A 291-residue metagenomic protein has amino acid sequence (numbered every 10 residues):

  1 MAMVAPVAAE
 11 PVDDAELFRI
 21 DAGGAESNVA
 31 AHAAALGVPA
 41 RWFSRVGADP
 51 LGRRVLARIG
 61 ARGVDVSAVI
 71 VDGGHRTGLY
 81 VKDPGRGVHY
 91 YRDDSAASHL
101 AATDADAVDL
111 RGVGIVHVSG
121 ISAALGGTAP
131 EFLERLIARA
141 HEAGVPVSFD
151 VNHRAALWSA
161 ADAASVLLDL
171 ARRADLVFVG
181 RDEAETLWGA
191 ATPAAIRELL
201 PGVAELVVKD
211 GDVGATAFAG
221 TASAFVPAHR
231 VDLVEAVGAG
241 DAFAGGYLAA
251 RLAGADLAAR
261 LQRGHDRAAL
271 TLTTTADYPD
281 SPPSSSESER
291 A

Functional and structural regions predicted by a protein language model:
M1-V64, L233: Glycine-rich phosphate/adenosyl-contacting loop at the front of the ribokinase-like
A33, G180, G240: Short, conserved phosphate/pyrophosphate- and ester-handling motifs at nucleotide-, phospho-/glycolipid
P39-G120, S288-A291: Conserved N-terminal subdomain of the carbohydrate kinase-like
V108-D109, D169-L170, L199: Structural alpha-helical scaffold elements that stabilize or flank donor/cofactor-binding regions in carbohydrate
G112-V113, A174, V203-A204: Short, well-ordered alpha-helix to beta-strand connector turns
I115, I121-I196, V213-A215: Conserved beta-alpha-beta core of the PfkB/ribokinase-like small-molecule kinase fold
A138-E142, G189-A291: Conserved phosphate-binding/catalytic region of the ribokinase-like
